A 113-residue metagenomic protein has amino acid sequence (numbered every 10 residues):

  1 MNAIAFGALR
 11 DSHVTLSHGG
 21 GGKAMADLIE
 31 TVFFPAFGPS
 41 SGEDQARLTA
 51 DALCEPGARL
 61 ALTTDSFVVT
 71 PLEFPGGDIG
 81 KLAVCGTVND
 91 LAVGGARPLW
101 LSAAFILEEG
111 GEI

Functional and structural regions predicted by a protein language model:
A5-S17: Generic N-terminal amphipathic, Lys/Arg-enriched alpha-helix
T15, K23-I113: Glycine-rich phosphate/pyrophosphate-binding loop regions near the starts of catalytic domains
